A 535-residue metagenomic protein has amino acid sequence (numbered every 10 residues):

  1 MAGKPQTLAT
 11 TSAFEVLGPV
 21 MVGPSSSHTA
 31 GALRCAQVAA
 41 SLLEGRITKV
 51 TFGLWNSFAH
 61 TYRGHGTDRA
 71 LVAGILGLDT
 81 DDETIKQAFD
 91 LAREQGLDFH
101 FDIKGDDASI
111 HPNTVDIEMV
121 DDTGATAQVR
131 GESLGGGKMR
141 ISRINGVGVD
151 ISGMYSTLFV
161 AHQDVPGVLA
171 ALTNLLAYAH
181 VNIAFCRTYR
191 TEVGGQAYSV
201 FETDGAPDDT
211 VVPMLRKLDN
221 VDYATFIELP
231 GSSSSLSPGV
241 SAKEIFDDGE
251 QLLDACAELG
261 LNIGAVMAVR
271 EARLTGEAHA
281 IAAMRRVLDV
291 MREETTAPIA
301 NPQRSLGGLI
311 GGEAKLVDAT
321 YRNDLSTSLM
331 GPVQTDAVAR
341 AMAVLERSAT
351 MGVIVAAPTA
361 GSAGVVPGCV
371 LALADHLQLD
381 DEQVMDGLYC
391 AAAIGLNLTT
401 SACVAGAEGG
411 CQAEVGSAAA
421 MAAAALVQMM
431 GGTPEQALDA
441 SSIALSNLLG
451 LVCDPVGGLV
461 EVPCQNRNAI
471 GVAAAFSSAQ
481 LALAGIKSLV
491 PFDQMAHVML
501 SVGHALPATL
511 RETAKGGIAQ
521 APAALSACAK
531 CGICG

Functional and structural regions predicted by a protein language model:
A2-D121, S133-G135, G153, V200-V211 (+3 more regions): Generic N-terminal targeting/processing segments that precede catalytic cores or assembly contacts
P19-A32, E346-L371, Q412-A419: Glycine/serine-rich anion-binding loops at beta->alpha junctions that coordinate negatively charged ligand groups
T29-L43, P166, P367-L379, A423-G431: Alpha-helical support elements that line or immediately flank enzyme active sites and cofactor-binding pockets
A40-T51, L78-D82, L373-L388, M429-A440: Phosphate-handling active-site elements
E83, F99-F101, Q128-P238: A conserved regulatory-domain signal marking ACT and ACT-like small-molecule sensing domains and adjacent regulatory
G148-F159, A184-R190, P213, L218-S233 (+4 more regions): A structural signal for small-residue-enriched, beta-sheet-centric alpha/beta enzyme cores and oligomeric scaffold folds
M342-T350, L398-G406, P455-L459: Acidic/His metal-coordination segments adjacent to aromatic residues that form catalytic metal sites in metalloenzymes
A357-T400: A glycine-rich phosphate/pyrophosphate-binding beta-strand-loop-alpha-helix module
